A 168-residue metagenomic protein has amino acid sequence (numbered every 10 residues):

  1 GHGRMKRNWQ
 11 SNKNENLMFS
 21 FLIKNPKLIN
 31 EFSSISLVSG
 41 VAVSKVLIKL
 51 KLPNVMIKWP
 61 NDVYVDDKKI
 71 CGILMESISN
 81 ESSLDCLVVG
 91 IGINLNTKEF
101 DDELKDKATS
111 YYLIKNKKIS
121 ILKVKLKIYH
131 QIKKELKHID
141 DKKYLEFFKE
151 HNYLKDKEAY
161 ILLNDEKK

Functional and structural regions predicted by a protein language model:
H2-L50: N-terminal lobe of the biotin/lipoate ligase/transferase fold
K27, S34-V55, V65-K168: Long, positively charged amphipathic alpha-helical accessory segments at protein N-termini or as interdomain linkers
I57-W59: Short loop/edge segments at beta-strand edges and connector loops that shape dinucleotide/nucleotide cofactor-binding
